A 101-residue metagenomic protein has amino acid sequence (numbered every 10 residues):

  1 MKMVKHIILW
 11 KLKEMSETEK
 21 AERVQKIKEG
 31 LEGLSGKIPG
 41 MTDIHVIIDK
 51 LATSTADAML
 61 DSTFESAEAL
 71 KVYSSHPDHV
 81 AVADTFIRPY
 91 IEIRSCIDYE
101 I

Functional and structural regions predicted by a protein language model:
M1-D57, E65-S75, Y99-I101: Short S/T/G/P-rich N-terminal loop/turn motif that feeds into the first structured element of a domain
A67-S95: C-terminal structural segments of small proteins and small subunits
